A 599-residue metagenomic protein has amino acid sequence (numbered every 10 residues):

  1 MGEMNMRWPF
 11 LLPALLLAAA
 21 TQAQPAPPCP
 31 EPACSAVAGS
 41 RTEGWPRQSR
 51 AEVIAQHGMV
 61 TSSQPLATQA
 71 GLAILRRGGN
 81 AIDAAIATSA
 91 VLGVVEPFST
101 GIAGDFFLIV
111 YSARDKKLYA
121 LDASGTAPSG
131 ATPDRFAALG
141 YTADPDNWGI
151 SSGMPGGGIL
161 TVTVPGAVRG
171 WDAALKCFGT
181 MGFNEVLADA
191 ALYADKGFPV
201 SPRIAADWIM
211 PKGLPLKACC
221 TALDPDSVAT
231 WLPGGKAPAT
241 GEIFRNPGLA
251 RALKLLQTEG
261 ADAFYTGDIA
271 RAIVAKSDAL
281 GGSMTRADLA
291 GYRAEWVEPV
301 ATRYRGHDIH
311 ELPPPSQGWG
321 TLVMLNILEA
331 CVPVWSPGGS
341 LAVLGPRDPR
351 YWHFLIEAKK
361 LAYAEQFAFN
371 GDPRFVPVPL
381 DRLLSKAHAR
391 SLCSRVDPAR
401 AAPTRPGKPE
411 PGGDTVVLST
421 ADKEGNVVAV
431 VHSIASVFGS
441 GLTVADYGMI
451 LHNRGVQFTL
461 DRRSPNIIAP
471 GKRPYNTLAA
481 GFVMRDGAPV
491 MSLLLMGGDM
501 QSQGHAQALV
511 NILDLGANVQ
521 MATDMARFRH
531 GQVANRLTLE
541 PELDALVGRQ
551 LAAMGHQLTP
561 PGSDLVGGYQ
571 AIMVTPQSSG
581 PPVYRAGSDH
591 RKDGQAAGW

Functional and structural regions predicted by a protein language model:
A18-A23: N-terminal signal peptide c-region/cleavage motif recognized by signal peptidases
Q24-Q69, A73, A81-E259, F264-T266 (+3 more regions): Noncatalytic scaffold domains of N-terminal-nucleophile
A38, P333-I434, Y447, R454 (+1 more regions): Internal maturation/activation junctions in enzymes
I82-S89, N184-D195, R271-A275, V343-K359 (+2 more regions): Short, well-structured alpha-helical segments that form the helix of a local strand-helix-strand
V94-F98, D105-D122, A127, A137-L139 (+4 more regions): Active-site rim segments in enzyme catalytic domains, especially the processed small/beta chain of N-terminal
T100, D105-S112, V416-T420, A480-F482 (+1 more regions): Short beta-strand scaffold segments in enzyme catalytic cores
W296, G412-T415, N476-L478: Short, small/polar residue-rich loop motifs at catalytic or cofactor-binding pockets
Y363, E424, K472, H505 (+1 more regions): Extended C-terminal subregions enriched in glycine
